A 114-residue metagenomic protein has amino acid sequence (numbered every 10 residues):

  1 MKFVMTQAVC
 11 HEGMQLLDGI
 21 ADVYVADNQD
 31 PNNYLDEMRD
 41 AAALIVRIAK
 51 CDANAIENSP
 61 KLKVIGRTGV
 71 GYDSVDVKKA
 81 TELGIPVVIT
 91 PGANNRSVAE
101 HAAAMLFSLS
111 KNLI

Functional and structural regions predicted by a protein language model:
M1-A41: N-terminal glycine-/charge-rich "phosphate-binding" loop or analogous flexible N-terminal tail
A42-I114: Phosphate/diphosphate ligand-binding glycine-rich loop within oxidoreductases
